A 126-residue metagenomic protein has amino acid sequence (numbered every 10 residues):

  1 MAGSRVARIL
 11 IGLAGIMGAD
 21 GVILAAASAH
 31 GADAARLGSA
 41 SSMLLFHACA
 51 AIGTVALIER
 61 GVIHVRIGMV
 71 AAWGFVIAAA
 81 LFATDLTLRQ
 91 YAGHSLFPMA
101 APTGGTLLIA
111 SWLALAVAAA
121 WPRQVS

Functional and structural regions predicted by a protein language model:
M1-S126: Polytopic transmembrane helical bundles with strong interfacial aromatic enrichment
